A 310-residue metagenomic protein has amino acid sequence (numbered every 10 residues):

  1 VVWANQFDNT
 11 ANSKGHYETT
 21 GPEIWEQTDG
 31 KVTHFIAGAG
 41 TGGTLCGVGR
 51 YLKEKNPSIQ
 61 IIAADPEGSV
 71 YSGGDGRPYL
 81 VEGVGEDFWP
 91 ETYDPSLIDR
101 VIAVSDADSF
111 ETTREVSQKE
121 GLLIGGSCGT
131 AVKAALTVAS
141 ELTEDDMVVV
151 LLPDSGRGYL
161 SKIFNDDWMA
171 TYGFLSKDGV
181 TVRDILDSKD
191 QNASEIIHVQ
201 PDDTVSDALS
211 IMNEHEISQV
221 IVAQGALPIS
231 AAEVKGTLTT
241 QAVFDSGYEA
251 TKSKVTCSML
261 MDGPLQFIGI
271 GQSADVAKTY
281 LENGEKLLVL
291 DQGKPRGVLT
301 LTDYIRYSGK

Functional and structural regions predicted by a protein language model:
V2-A39, P95, A107-L122: Active-site/ligand-binding-proximal alpha/beta "capping" segment
D8-A11, G40-G43, D65-V70, G76 (+3 more regions): Glycine-rich beta-alpha junction loops
G38-G49, S127-A135: Short glycine/serine/threonine-rich phosphate/pyrophosphate-binding segments that cradle anionic phosphate groups
E54-G126, I163-L186, E195-H198: Active-site/ligand-binding loops adjacent to catalytic centers
L97, G179-I197, D203, T239-A242 (+1 more regions): Bateman (tandem CBS) regulatory domains
D106-S109, T113-F164: Claisen-condensing/thiolase-fold acyl-transfer catalytic domains that form or cleave C-C bonds in fatty acid
I197-I217, V222-A226, G247, Q266-E285 (+2 more regions): The conserved cystathionine-beta-synthase
K235-V243, L287, R296-Y304: Short hydrophobic beta-strand motif reused across regulatory alpha/beta modules
